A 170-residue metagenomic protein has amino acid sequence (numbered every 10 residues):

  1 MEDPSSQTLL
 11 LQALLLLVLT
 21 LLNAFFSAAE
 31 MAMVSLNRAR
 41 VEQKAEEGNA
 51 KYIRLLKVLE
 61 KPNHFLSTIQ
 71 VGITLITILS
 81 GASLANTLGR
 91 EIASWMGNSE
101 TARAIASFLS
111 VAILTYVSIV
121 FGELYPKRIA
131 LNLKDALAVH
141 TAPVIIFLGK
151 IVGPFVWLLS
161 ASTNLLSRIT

Functional and structural regions predicted by a protein language model:
M1-T170: Membrane-embedded alpha-helical segments of inner-membrane proteins
